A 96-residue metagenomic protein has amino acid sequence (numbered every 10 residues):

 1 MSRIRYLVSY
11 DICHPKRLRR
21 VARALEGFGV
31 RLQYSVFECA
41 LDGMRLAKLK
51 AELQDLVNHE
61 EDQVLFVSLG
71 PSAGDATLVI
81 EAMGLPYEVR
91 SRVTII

Functional and structural regions predicted by a protein language model:
M1-L7, C13-I96: Basic nucleic-acid-binding interfaces
